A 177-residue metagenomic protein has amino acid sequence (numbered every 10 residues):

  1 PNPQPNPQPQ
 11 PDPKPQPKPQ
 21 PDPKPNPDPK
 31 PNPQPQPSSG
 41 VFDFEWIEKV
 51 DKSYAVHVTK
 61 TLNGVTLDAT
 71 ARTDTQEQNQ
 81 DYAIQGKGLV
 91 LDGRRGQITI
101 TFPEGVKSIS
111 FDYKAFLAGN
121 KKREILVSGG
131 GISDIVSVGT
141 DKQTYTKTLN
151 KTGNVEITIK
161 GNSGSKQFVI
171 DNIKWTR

Functional and structural regions predicted by a protein language model:
P1-S38: Ser/Thr/Gly/Pro-rich low-complexity, disordered linker/stalk segments of secreted and cell-surface proteins
P27-A69: Extracellular carbohydrate-recognition regions
G40-V58, N120, G129-R177: Terminal, low-complexity interaction segments
W46, G64, G88, S108 (+1 more regions): Extracellular/lumenal ectodomain signal focusing on beta-strand-rich modules and carbohydrate-recognition contexts
I47, P103-V106, D112-A118: Solvent-exposed strand-to-loop "edge" motifs in beta-rich extracellular domains
D81-I109, K142-T144: Short beta-strands within extracellular/lumenal beta-sheet-rich domains
I100, S108-Y113, N154-N162: Extracellular beta-strand-rich recognition modules
I125-V127: Short beta-strand elements bearing conserved aromatic residues within extracellular beta-rich modules
